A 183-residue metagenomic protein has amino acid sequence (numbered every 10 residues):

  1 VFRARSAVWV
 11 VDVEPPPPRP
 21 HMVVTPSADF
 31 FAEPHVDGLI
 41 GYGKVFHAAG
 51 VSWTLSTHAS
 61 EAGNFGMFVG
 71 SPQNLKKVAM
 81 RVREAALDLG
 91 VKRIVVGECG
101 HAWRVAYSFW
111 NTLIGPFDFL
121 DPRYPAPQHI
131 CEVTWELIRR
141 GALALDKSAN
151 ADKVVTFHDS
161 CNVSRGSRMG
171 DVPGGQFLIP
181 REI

Functional and structural regions predicted by a protein language model:
V1-I183: Iron-sulfur cluster-binding electron-transfer modules in prokaryotic oxidoreductases
